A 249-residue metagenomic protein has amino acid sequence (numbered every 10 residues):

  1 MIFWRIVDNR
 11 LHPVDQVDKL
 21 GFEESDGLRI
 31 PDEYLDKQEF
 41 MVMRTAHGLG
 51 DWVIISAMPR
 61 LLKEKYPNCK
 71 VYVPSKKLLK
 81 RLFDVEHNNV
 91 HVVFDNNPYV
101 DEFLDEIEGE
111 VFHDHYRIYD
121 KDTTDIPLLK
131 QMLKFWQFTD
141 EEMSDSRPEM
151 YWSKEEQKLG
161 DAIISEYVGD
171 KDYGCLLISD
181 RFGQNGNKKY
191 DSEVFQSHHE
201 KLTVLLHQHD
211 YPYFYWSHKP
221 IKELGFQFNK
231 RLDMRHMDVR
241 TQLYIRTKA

Functional and structural regions predicted by a protein language model:
I2-A249: Catalytic machinery of carbohydrate-active enzymes, primarily nucleotide-sugar-dependent glycosyltransferases
